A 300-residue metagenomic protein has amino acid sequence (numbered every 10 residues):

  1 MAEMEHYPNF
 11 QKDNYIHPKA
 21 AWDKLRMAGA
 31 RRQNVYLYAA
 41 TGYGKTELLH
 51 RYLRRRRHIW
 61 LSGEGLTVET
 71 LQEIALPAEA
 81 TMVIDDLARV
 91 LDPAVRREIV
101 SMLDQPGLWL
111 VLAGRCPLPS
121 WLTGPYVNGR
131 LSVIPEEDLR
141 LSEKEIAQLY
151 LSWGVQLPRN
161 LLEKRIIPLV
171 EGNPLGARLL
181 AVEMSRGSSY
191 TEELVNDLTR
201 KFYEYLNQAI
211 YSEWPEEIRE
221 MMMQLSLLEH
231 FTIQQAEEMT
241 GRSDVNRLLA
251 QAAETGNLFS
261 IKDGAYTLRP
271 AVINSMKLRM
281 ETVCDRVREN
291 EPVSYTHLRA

Functional and structural regions predicted by a protein language model:
M1-D23: Conserved adenine-nucleotide phosphate-binding loops and their immediately adjacent elements
L37: Hydrophobic anchor at the beta1->P-loop junction of P-loop NTPases
G42, E47-L49, S132-V133, Q148-E204 (+4 more regions): Amphipathic alpha-helical "lid/sensor" segments that cap RecA-like P-loop NTPase cores
R55-T67: Conserved catalytic segments around the Walker B and adjacent sensor/switch elements of P-loop NTPase domains
L76-V95: Conserved P-loop NTPase "ATPase switch" module shared by AAA+ and STAND
M102-P125: Sensor-1/coupling segment of RecA-like P-loop NTPase cores
L118-G154: The catalytic "switch" region of P-loop NTPases
T296-A300: Conserved small/polar residues in nucleotide/adenosyl-binding loops
